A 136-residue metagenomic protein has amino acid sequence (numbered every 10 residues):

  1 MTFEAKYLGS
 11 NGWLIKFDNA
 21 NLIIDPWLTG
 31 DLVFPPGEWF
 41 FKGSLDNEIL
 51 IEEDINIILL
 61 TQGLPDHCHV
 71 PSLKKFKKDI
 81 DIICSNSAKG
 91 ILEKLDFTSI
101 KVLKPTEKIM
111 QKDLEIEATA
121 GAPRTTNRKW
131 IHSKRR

Functional and structural regions predicted by a protein language model:
M1-F3, K16-L22, K108-E117: Beta-strand-turn-beta hairpins that frame and shape the catalytic cleft of phosphate-ester-processing enzymes
M1-N11: Bacterial Sec-exported substrate-binding components of ABC uptake systems
K6-Y7, D81-S85: Short, hydrophobic beta-strand segments that form beta-sheet elements in well-ordered domains
G12-K16, R136: Short beta-strand scaffold segments in enzyme catalytic cores
A20, K78-D81, F97: A short helix->loop->beta-strand "cap" motif at the edges of active sites that frequently abuts
A20-L59, G63, P71-K75, T126-R128: Pre-active-site segment of Zn-dependent metallo-hydrolases
H67-C68, K75, G90-K94: Phosphate- and divalent-cation-binding pockets in alpha/beta enzyme and binding domains that engage nucleotide-derived
C84-R136: Metallo-beta-lactamase
